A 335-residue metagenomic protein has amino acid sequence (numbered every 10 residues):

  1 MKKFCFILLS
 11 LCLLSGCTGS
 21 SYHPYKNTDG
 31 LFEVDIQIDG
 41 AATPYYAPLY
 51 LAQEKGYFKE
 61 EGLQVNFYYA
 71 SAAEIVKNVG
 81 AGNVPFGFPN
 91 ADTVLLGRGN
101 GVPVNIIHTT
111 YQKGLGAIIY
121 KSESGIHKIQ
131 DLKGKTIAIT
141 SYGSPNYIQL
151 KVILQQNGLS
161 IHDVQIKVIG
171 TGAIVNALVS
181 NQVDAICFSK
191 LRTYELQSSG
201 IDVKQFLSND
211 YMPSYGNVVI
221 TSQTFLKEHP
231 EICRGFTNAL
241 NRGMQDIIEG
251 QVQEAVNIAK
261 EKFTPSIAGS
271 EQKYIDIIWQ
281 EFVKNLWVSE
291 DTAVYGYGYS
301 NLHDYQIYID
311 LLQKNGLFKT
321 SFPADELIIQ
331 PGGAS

Functional and structural regions predicted by a protein language model:
M1-F4: Positively charged n-region of N-terminal signal peptides that target proteins for export
L13-G16: C-terminal motif of bacterial Sec signal peptides marking the signal peptidase cleavage site
T18-S20: Bacterial signal peptide processing site
P24-V168, D184-K190, I201-L207, P213: Short, glycine-/small- and polar/acidic-enriched structural segments that line small-molecule recognition paths
D92-T93, A173-A268: Pocket-lining segment of extracytoplasmic ligand-binding domains
E228-N315: Secondary-structure end/capping motifs
L302-S335: Conserved C-terminal helix/tail region of periplasmic/extracytoplasmic solute-binding proteins
